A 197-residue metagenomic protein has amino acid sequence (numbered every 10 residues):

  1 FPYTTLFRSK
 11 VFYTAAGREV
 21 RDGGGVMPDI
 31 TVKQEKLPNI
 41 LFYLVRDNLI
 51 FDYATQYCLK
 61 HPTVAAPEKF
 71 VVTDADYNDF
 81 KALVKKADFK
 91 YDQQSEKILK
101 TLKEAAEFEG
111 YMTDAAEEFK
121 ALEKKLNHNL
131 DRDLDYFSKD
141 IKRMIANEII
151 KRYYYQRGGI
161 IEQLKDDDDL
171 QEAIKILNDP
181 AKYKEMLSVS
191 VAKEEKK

Functional and structural regions predicted by a protein language model:
F1-K197: Conserved functional hotspot residues or short segments at active or partner-binding sites across diverse domains
